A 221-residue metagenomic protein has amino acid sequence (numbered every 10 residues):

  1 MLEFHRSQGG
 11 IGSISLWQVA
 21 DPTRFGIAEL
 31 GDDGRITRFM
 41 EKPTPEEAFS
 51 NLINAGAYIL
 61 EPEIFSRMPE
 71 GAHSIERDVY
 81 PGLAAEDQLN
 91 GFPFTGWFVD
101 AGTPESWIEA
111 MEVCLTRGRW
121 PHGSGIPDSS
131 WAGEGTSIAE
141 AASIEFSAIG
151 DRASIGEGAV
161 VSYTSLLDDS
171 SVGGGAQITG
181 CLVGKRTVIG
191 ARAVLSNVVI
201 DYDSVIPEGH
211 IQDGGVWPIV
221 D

Functional and structural regions predicted by a protein language model:
L2, R6, W17-P22, R35-W120: Catalytic-core segments of class I nucleotidyltransferases/pyrophosphorylases that form NMP-activated intermediates
G10, D87-L89, A176: A structural micro-motif
G12-L30: Short beta-strand-to-loop element that shapes/binds the nucleotide-sugar donor at the catalytic cleft/hinge
L16-W17, M40-T44, D151, D168 (+1 more regions): Short, well-ordered turn and helix-capping elements at secondary-structure junctions
A20-P22, S50, G123, S129 (+3 more regions): Short solvent-exposed loop/turn micro-motifs enriched in small/polar/acidic residues
F25, A55, P127-D128, I144-E145 (+3 more regions): Short loop/turn microsegments at loop-to-beta-strand junctions
P69-G71, A84-D169: Extended, small-residue-rich solenoid/repeat segments and analogous flexible loops that form exposed scaffolds
A159, S165-D221: Glycine-rich hexapeptide-repeat left-handed beta-helix
